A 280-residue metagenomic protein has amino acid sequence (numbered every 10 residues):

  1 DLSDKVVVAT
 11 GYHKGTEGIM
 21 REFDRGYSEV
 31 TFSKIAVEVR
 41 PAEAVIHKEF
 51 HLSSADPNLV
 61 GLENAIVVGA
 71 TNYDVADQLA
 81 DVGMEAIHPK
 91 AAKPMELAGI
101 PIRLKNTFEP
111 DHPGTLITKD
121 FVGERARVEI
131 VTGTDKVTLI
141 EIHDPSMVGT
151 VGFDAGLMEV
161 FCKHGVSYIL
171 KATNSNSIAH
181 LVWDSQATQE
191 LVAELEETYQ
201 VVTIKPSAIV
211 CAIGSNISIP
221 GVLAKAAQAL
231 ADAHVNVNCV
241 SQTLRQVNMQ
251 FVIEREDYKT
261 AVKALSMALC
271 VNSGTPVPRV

Functional and structural regions predicted by a protein language model:
D1-L244, N248-V280: C-terminal catalytic "cap/lid" subdomain
